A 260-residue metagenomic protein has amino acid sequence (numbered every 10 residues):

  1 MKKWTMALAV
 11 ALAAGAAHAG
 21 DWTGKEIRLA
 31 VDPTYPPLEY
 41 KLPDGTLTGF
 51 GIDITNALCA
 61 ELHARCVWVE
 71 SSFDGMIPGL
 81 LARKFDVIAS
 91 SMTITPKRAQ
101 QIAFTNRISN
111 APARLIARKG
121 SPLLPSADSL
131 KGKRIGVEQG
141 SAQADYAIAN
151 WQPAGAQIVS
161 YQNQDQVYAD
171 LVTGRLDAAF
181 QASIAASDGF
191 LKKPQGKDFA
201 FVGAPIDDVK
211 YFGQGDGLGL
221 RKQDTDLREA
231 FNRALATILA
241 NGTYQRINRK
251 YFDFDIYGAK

Functional and structural regions predicted by a protein language model:
G20-D21, K119-S126, Q223-E229: Short helix-loop capping/hinge motifs at secondary-structure junctions, enriched in acidic/polar residues
G20-S91, Q100, N241, K250 (+1 more regions): Extracytoplasmic small-molecule ligand-binding "clamshell" domains of the periplasmic binding protein/Venus flytrap
I27-V31, A127-A142: Short loop->beta-strand "edge-of-pocket" segments that line small-molecule binding or catalytic clefts across diverse
A30-Y35, V69-D74, R83-T95, G140-A142 (+4 more regions): Beta->alpha turn/N-cap motifs
P33, N110-A117, Q195-N232, F252-K260: Periplasmic-binding protein-like
Y40-K41, T55-A64, Q143-Q162, F190-K197 (+1 more regions): Ligand-binding cleft/hinge of the Venus flytrap
I52-D53, W68-P78, P122-L123, I158-T173: Short helix-initiation/N-cap motifs at beta->coil->alpha
N56, A60, R65-S129, K197-Y211: Acidic, polar ligand-binding/catalytic clefts
